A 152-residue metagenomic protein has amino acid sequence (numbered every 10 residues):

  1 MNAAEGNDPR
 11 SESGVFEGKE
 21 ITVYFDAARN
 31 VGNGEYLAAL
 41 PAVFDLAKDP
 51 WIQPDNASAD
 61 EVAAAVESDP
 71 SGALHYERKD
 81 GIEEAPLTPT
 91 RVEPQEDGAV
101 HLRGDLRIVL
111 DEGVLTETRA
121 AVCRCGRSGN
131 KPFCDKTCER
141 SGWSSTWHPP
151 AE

Functional and structural regions predicted by a protein language model:
M1-E12, A42-E67, H75-D97, R140-E152: Non-heme iron-sulfur electron-transfer modules
M1-G34, A39, G98: Ferredoxin-type iron-sulfur electron-transfer modules and their immediate structural context
V15-A27, Q53-A57, I108-V114, T118-R124: Short, intrinsically disordered, charge-biased short linear motifs at domain edges
T22-L40, N56-G72, C123-P132: Cysteine-centered iron-sulfur cluster-binding motifs in ferredoxin-type domains/subunits of redox enzymes
G72-A73, G104-D105, P132-C138: Extracellular/lumenal glycan-associated surfaces
P89-R119: Short, solvent-exposed interaction modules
L102, A120-C123, F133-C134: Short, structured motif recognition centered on aromatic/hydrophobic residues
V109, K131, S141-S144: Short loop/beta submotifs within extracellular cysteine-rich repeat domains
